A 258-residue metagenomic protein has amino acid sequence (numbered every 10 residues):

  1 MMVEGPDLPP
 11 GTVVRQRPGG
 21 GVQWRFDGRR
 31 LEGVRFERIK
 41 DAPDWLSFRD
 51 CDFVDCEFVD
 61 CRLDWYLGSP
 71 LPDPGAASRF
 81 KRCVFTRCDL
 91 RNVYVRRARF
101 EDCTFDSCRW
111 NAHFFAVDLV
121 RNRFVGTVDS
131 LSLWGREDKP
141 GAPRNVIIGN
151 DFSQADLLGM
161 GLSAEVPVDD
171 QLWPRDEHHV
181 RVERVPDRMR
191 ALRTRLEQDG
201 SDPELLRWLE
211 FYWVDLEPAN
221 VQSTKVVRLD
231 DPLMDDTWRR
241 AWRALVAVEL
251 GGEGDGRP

Functional and structural regions predicted by a protein language model:
M1-A191: Tandem repeat scaffolds
R175-P258: Long, ordered, amphipathic alpha-helical scaffolds
